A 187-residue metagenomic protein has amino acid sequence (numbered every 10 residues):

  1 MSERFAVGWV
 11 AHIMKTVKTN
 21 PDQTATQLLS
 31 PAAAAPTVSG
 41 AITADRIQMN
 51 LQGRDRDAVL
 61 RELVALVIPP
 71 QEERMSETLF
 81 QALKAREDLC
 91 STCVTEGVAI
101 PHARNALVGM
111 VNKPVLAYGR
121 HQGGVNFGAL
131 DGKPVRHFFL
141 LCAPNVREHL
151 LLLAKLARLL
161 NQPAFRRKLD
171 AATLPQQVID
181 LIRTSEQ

Functional and structural regions predicted by a protein language model:
M1-Q187: Cytosolic covalent-transfer regions centered on His/Cys nucleophiles that carry phosphoryl or persulfide groups
